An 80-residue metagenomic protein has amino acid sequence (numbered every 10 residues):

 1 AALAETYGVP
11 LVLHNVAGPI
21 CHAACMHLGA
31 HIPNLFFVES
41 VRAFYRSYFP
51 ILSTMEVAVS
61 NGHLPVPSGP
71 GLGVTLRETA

Functional and structural regions predicted by a protein language model:
A1-P70: Shared catalytic-loop signature of beta/alpha-barrel
L76: Charged, cofactor-coupling segments
T79-A80: Intrinsic disorder at enzyme termini
